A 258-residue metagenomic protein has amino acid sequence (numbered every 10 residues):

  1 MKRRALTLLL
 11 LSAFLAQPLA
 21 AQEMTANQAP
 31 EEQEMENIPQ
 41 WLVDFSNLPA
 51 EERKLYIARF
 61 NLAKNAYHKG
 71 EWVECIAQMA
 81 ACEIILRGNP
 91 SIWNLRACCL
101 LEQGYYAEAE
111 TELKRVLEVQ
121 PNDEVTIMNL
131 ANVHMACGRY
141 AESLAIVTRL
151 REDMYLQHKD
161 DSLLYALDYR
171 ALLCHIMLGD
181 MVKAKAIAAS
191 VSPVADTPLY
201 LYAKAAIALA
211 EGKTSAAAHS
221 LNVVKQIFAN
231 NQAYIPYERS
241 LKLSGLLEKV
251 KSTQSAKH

Functional and structural regions predicted by a protein language model:
L19-I85, N89-S91, S255: N-terminal leader/linker segments that initiate helical-solenoid repeat arrays
Q33-W41, N47, T214-H258: Terminal, low-structured helical/coil segments at or just beyond the last alpha-helical repeat
F45-A50, A80-R87, K114-P121, R149-D160 (+2 more regions): Solenoid-like repeat scaffolds
H68-K69, E102-Q103, A136-C137, M177 (+1 more regions): Register position in tetratricopeptide repeats
I92, T126, D160, L167 (+2 more regions): TPR alpha-solenoid repeat register
N94-L95, N129, R170, A203: Canonical tetratricopeptide repeat
